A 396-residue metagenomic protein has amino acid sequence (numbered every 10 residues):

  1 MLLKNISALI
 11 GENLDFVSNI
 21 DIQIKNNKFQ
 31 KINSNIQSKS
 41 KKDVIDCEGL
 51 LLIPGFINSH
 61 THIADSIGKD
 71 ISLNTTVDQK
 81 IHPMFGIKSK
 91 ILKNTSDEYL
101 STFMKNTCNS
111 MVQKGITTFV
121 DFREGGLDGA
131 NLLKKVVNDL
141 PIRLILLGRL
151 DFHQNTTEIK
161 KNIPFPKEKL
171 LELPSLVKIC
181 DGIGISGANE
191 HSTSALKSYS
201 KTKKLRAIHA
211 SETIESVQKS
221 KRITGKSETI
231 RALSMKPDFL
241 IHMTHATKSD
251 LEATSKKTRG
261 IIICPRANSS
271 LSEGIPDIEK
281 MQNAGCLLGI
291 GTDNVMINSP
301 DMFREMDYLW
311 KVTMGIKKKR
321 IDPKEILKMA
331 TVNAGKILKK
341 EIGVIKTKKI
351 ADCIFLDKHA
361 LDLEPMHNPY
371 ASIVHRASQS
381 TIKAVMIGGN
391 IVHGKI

Functional and structural regions predicted by a protein language model:
M1-K39, N390-I391: N-terminal metal-binding scaffold of metallo-dependent hydrolase/deaminase domains
M1-N5, S38-P83, K105: Replace "His-x-His-based motif
I6, I22, N27, G49 (+13 more regions): Divalent metal-coordination and catalytic microenvironments
I6, I350-I396: C-terminal cap of metal-dependent C-N hydrolases
S66-T102, P141, N155, K204-L205 (+4 more regions): Active-site gating loops and adjacent loop-to-helix segments of metal-dependent hydrolytic enzymes
K69-L140, K167-K178: Alpha-helical scaffold segments that flank or form the walls of functional sites
G126-D238: Metal-coordinating catalytic core of metallo-dependent amide/deamination hydrolases
S227-K236, P276-A360, R376-A377: His/Asp/Glu-enriched, well-ordered alpha-helical/loop segment that forms or immediately abuts the divalent-metal
